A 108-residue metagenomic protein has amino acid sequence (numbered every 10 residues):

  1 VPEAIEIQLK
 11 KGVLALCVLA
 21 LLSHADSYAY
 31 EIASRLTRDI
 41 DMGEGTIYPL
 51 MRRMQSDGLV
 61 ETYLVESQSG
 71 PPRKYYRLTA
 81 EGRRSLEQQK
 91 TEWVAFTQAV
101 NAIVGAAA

Functional and structural regions predicted by a protein language model:
V1-P2, Y76: A positively charged, amphipathic N-terminal helix/segment that binds anionic biomolecules
E3, R84-A108: Amphipathic alpha-helical dimerization/coiled-coil segments that flank or bridge DNA-binding/regulatory modules
E6-Y48, V65: N-terminal helix-turn-helix DNA-binding core of bacterial DNA-binding proteins
P49, R53: Alpha-helical DNA-recognition elements
D57-P72, R77: Beta-hairpin "wing" of winged helix-turn-helix
L78-R83: Accessory beta->alpha helical hairpin/"wing" motif in late/C-terminal subdomains of nucleic-acid enzymes
